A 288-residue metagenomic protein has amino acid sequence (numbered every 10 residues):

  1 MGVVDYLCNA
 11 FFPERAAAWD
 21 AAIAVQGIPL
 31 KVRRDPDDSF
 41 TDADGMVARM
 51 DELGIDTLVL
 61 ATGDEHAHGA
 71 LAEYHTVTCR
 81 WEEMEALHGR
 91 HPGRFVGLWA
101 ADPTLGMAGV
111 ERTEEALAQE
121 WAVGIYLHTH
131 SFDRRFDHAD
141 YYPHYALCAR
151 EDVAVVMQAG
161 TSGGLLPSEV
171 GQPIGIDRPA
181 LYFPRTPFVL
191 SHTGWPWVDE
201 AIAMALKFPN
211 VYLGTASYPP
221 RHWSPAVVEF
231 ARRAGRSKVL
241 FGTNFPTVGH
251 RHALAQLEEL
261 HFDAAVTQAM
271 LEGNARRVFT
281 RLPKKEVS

Functional and structural regions predicted by a protein language model:
M1-Y6, P13-T57, R236-K238, V248-S288: Mid-to-C-terminal alpha-helical segments outside catalytic/metal-binding sites
V4-P13, H128, Q158, H192: Histidine-centered divalent metal-coordination motifs
L7, M50, M84, I125 (+6 more regions): Conserved, mostly hydrophobic/aromatic
F11-E14, E65-H68, P103-M107, F132-D133 (+4 more regions): Active-site environment of divalent metal-dependent phosphoester hydrolases
T41-M50, L105-A116, V198: Short, acidic/polar
A43-V47, W81-H88, T113-E114, Y141 (+4 more regions): Generic structural signal for well-ordered alpha-helices, preferentially at hydrophobic/aromatic core positions
D56-T57, T62-H66, A70-M157, T161-G163 (+2 more regions): Active-site gating/metal-coordination segments in enzymes
E120-G124, R134-L240, E286-V287: Catalytic pocket-lining loop regions of alpha/beta-barrel enzymes, especially the amidohydrolase/enolase/GH5 lineages
